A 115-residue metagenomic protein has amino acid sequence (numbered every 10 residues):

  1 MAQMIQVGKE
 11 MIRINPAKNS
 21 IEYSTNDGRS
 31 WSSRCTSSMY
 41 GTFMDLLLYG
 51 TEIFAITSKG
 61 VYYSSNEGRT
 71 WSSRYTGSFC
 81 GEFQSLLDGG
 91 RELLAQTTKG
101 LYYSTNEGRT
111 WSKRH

Functional and structural regions predicted by a protein language model:
M1-G8, Y40-G50, C80-G90: Repeated scaffold domains used in trafficking and secretory/extracellular systems, primarily beta-propellers
M1-S33: An edge-strand/N-cap motif at the start of beta-rich repeat modules
I14-N15, I56, Q96: Residue-level marker for isolated small/hydroxyl-bearing positions within beta-strands of beta-sheet-rich domains
K18-I21, K59-Y62, K99-Y102: Loop/turn residues immediately N-terminal
S24-T25, S64-S65, S104-T105: Conserved Ser/Thr-centered positions that define the repeating blades of beta-propeller domains
G28, G68-R69, G108: Short coil turn/linker residues within repeat-based beta-strand modules
C35-S38, Y75-S78: Surface loop/turn motifs at the tips and blade-to-blade linkers of beta-strand repeat domains
